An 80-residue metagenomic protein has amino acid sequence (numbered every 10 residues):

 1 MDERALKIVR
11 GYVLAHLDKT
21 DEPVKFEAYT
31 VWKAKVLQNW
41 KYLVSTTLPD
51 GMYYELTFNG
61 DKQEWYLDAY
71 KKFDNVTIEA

Functional and structural regions predicted by a protein language model:
M1-L43: Negatively charged, low-complexity tracts enriched in Asp/Glu with abundant Ser/Thr
A28-E64: Amphipathic, interaction-prone secondary-structure segments
K62-A80: A short, surface-exposed interaction/processing loop segment used at functional sites
